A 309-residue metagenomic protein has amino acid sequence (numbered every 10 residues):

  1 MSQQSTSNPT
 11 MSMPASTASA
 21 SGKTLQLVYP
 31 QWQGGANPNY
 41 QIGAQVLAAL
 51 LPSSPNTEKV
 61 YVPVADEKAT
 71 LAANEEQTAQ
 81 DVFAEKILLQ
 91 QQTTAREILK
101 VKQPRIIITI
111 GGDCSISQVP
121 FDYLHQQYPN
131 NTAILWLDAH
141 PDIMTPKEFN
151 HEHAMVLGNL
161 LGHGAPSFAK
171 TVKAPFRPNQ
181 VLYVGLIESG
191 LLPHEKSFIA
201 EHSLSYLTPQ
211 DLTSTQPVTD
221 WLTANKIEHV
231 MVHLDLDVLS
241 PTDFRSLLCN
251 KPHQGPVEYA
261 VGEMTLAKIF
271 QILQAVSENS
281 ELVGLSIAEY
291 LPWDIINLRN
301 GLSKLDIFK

Functional and structural regions predicted by a protein language model:
Q3, N8-I108, I116-P129, F198-K309: Catalytic cores of soluble, metal-dependent hydrolases
M13-A15, L47, T145-K147, A169-T171 (+1 more regions): Intrinsically disordered, low-complexity boundary segments flanking structured domains
I106-V172, F176, Q180: Active-site histidine-anchored catalytic micro-motif
W136-A139, L161, Y183-E188, T208-Q210 (+1 more regions): Short, structured patches in soluble enzyme cores that scaffold and shape functional sites
D142, S189, W293: Surface-exposed, flexible loop/turn segments at secondary-structure boundaries
G164-A165, G185-L191, M264-K268: A general structural motif
T171-L204: Hydrophobic, aromatic-enriched interface-forming segments
